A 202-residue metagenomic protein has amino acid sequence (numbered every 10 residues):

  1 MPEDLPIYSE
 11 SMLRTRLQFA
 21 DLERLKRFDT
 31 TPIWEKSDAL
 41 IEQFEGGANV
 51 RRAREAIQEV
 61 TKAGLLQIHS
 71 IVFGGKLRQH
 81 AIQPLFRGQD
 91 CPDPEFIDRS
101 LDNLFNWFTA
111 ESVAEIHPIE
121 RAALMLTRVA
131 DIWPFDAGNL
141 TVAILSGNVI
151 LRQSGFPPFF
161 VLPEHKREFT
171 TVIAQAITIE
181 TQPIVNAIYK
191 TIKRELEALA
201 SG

Functional and structural regions predicted by a protein language model:
M1-G202: FIC/Doc superfamily catalytic core
